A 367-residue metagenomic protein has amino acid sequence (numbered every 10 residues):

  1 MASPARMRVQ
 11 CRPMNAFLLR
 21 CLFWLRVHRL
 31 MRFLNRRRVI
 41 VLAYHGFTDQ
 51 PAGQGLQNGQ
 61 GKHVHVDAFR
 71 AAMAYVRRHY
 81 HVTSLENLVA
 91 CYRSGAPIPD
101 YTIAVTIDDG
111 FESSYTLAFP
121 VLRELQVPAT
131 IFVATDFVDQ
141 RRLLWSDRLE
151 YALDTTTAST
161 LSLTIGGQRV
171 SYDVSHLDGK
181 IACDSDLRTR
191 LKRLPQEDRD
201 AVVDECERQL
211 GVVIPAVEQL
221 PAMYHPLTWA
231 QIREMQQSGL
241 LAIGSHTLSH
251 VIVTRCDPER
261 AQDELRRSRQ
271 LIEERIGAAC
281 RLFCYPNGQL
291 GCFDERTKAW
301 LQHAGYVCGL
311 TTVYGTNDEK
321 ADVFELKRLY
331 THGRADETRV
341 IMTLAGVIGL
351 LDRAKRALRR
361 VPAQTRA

Functional and structural regions predicted by a protein language model:
R8-T106, S113, L144-L153, A158-S162 (+3 more regions): C-terminal active-site subregion of NodB/CE4 polysaccharide deacetylases
A43, R142-S238: Extended, charge-rich helix/loop segments that form flexible, surface "patches" used to engage negatively charged
Q50-G53, L210-V213, I243-T247: Short, basic/glycine-rich phosphate-binding loops at helix/coil junctions that contact nucleotide phosphates
R77, L122-L125, L227-S245: Acidic (Asp/Glu)-rich catalytic clusters
D100-I165, S171-S175: Acidic/aromatic-lined carbohydrate-recognition and catalytic surfaces of CAZymes acting on diverse glycans
P128, E197, Q209-V213, A278-A279 (+1 more regions): Short coil/loop linkers at secondary-structure junctions
P128-F132, I243-G244, V307-L310: Structural detector of well-ordered beta-strand residues that form the stable sheet scaffold of enzyme domains
